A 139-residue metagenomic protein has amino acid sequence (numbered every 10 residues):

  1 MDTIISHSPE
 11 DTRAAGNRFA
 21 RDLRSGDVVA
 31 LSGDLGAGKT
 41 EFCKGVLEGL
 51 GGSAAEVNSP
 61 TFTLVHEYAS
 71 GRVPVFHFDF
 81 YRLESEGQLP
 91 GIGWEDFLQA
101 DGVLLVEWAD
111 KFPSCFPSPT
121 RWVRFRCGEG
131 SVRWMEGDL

Functional and structural regions predicted by a protein language model:
M1-A15: N-terminal pre-Walker A segment at the start of P-loop NTPase domains
D2, E84-L139: Short phosphate-coordinating micro-motif centered on Lys-Gly-acidic
R21-G26: Phosphate-binding P-loop
V29-L31: Hydrophobic anchor at the beta1->P-loop junction of P-loop NTPases
D34: P-loop (Walker A) phosphate-binding loop of NTP-binding proteins
K39: Conserved lysine of the Walker
S53-Y68: Short beta-strand-centered segment that lines the nucleotide-binding/catalytic pocket of NTP-utilizing
